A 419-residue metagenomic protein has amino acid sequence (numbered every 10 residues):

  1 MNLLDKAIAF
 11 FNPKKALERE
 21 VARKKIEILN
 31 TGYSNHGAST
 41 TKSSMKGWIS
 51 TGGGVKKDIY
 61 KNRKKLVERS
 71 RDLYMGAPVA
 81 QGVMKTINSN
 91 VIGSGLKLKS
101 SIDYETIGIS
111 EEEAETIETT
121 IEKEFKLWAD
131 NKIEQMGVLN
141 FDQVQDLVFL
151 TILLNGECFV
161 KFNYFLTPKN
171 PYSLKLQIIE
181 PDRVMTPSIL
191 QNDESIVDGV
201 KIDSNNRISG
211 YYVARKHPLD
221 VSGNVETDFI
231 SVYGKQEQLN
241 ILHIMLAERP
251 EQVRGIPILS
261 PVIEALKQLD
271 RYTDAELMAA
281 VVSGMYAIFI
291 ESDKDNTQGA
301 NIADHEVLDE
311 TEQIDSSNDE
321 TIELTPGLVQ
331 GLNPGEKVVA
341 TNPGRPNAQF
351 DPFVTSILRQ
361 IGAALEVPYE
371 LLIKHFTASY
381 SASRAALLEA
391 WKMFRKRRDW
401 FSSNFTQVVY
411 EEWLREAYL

Functional and structural regions predicted by a protein language model:
M1-I107: N-terminal-proximal low-complexity accessory segments that begin disordered and transition into the first
N2-A7, F11, L332, E336-A340 (+2 more regions): Activation/maturation switch segments at domain boundaries
L3, T41, I117-I121, V144 (+5 more regions): Alpha-helical structural motif
M45-I49, L139-D146, F159-I179, D295-S317 (+1 more regions): Charge-rich, acidic-biased intrinsically disordered regions
Y74-T106, Q143-I152, L259-E276, F401 (+2 more regions): Short, Φ-rich (hydrophobic/aromatic) sequence segments
M84-A247: Structured, mid-chain assembly/scaffold modules that mediate subunit interfaces within large macromolecular complexes
V138-N163, P346-L419: C-terminal amphipathic alpha-helical
L239-S383: Extended, charged amphipathic alpha-helical segments
